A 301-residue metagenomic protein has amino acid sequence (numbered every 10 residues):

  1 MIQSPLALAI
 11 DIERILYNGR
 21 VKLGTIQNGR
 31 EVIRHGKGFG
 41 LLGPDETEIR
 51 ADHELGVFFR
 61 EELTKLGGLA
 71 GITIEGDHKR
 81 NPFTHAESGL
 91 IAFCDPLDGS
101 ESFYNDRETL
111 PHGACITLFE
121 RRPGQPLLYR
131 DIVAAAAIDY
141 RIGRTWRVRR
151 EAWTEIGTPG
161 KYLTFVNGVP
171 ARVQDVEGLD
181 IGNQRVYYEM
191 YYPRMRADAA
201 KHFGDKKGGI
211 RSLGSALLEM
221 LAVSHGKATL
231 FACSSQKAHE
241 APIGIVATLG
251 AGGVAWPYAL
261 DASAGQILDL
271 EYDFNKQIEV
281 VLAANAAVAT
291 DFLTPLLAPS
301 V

Functional and structural regions predicted by a protein language model:
M1-H35, G67, R196-V301: Oxyanion/phosphate-interacting regions
R34-A92: N-terminal assembly/interaction segments in proteins that build large macromolecular machines
D52, D95-D98, E240: Acidic active-site catalytic centers that drive phospho-/nucleotidyl reactions and related ester hydrolyses
D52, L63, V148, V223 (+1 more regions): Residue-level signal for inorganic ion chemistry
G71-G76, C94, F103, I210-G214 (+1 more regions): General beta-strand structural signal in soluble alpha/beta enzymes
A86-E151, I156: DPxDG-like acidic metal-binding loop motif
R130-A136, K161-Y162, G182-R185: Short, hydrophobic/aromatic-rich segments at coil-to-beta transitions
A171-M195, A199-G214: Short loop->beta-strand "edge-of-pocket" segments that line small-molecule binding or catalytic clefts across diverse
